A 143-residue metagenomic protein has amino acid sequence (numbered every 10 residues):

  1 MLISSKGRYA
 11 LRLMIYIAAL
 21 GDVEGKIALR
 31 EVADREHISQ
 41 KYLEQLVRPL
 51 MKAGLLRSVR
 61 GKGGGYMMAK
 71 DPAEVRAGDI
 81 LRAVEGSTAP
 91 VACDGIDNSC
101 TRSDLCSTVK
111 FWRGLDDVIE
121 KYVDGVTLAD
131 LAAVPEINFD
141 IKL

Functional and structural regions predicted by a protein language model:
I3-S5, Y9-I38, R57: N-terminal helix-turn-helix DNA-binding core of bacterial DNA-binding proteins
D34, M51-K52: Alpha-helical residues within the helix-turn-helix
S39, A69: Helix-turn-helix DNA-binding motif, specifically the short coil turn and the N-cap/start of the second
L43-M51: Basic amphipathic alpha-helical segments that dock to polyanions
K52-L55, A83: Residue cluster at the C-terminal edge of the helix-turn-helix DNA-binding motif
G54-M68: Beta-hairpin "wing" of winged helix-turn-helix
R76-A77, G95-L143: C-terminal regulatory/oligomerization modules of transcriptional regulators
I80: TRNA-recognition modules of translation machinery and tRNA-sensing kinases, especially anticodon-binding
